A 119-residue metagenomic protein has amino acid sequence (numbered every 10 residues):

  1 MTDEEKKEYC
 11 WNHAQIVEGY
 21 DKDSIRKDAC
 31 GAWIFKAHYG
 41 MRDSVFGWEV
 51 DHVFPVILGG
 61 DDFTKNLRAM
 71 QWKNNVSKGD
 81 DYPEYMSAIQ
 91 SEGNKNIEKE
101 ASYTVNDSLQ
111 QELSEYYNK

Functional and structural regions predicted by a protein language model:
M1-T2, G59: Generic structural signal for short, solvent-exposed loop/turn connectors between secondary structure elements
T2-W48, Q71: Short cysteine-rich loop/turn motifs with clustered Cys
K27, M70, E84-A88: Flexible domain-boundary/linker segments
G31, G40, V56-D62, Q111: A generic structural micro-environment signature that highlights single residues at secondary-structure boundaries
V45-L58, D62-K73: Histidine-centered catalytic micro-motifs used for acid/base chemistry in nuclease and nucleotide-processing active
G60-K65, V76-K119: Polybasic, low-complexity binding patches
